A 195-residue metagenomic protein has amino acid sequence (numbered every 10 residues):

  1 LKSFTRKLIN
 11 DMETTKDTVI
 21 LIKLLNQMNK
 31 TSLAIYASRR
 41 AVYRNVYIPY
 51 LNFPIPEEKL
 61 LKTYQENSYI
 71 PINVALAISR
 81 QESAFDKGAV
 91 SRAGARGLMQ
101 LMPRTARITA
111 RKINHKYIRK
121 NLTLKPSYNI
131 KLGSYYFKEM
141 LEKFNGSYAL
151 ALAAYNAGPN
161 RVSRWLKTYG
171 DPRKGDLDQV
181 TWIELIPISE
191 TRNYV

Functional and structural regions predicted by a protein language model:
K2-V195: Catalytic glycan-binding domains that act on GlcNAc-containing polysaccharides
